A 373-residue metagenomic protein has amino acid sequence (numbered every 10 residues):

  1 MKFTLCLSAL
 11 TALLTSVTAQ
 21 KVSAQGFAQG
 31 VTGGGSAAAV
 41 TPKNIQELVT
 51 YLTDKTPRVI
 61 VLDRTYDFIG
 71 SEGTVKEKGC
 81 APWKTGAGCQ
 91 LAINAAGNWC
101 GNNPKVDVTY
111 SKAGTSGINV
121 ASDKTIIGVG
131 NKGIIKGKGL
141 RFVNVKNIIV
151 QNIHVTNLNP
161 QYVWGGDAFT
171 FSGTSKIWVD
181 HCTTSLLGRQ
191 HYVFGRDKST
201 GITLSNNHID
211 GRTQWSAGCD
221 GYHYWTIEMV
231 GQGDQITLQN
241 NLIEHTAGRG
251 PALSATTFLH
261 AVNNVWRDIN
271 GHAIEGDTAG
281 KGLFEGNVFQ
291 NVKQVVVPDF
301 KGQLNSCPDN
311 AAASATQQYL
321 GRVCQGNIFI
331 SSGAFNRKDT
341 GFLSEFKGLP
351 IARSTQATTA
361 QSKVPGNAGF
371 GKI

Functional and structural regions predicted by a protein language model:
M1-A19: Fungal secretory targeting signals
V22-V61: Acidic Gly/Asp/Thr-rich repetitive segments characteristic of extracellular carbohydrate-active and adhesion proteins
T50-T56, I69-T125, I134-Q151, N157-T174: Extracellular beta-strand-rich solenoid/capping regions of secreted or surface-exposed proteins that bind or remodel
T65-F68, N131-K132, Q294: Acidic glycine-/aspartate-rich tracts in secreted/extracellular proteins
V106-T115, K136-L140, Y162-F171, L186-R196 (+4 more regions): Extracellular beta-strand/beta-solenoid scaffold signature
S122-K132, K146-N157, S175-R189, S199-G218 (+6 more regions): Right-handed parallel beta-helix
L283-I373: Long, ordered, amphipathic alpha-helical scaffolds
